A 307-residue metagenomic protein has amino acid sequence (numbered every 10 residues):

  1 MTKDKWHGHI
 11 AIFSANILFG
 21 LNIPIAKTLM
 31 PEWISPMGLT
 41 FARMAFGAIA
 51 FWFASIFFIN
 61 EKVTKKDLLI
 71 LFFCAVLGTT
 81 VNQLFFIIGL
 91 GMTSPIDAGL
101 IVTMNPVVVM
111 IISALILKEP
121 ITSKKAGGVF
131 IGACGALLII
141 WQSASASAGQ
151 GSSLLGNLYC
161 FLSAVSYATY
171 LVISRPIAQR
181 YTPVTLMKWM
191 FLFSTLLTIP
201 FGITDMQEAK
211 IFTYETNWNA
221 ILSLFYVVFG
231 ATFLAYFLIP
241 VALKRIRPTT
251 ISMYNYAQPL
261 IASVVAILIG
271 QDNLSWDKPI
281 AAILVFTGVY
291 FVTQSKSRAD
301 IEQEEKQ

Functional and structural regions predicted by a protein language model:
M1-G38, A42, G149-P176, T198-P200 (+1 more regions): Glycine-/small-residue-enriched transmembrane alpha-helix faces in small-molecule transporters and effluxers
D4-G8, W33-M37, F41, V63-L69 (+3 more regions): Juxtamembrane helix-entry segments on the extracytoplasmic side of multipass membrane proteins
L18, N22-I23, W52-V102, L138 (+1 more regions): Specific transmembrane alpha-helical segments of multi-pass solute transporters/efflux pumps, especially DMT/EamA
A26, P31-V81, V108, S166-I173 (+3 more regions): Transmembrane alpha-helices of multi-pass small-molecule transport proteins
L29, L39, R43, G89 (+7 more regions): Hydrophobic/aromatic residues within transmembrane alpha-helices of multi-pass small-molecule transporters
G38-I49, I87-A126, S163, P248-I267: Specific alpha-helical transmembrane segments that line the substrate/conduction pathway and gating interfaces
F41-A42, Q83, A98-M104, I173-L196 (+1 more regions): Helix-helix packing/entry segments at the starts of transmembrane helices
F51, F72, I112, I121-S143 (+3 more regions): Hydrophobic transmembrane alpha-helices of multi-pass small-molecule transport proteins
